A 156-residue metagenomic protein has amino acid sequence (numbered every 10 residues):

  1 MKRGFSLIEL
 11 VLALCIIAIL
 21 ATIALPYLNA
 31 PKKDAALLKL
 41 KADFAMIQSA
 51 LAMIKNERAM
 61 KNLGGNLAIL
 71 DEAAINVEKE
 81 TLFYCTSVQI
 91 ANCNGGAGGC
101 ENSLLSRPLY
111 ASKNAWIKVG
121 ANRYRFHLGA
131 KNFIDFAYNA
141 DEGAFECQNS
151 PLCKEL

Functional and structural regions predicted by a protein language model:
M1-L28, K32: N-terminal single-pass transmembrane signal-anchor helix
K33-N62: Membrane-proximal N-terminal amphipathic helix
L51-C93: Short, glycine/small-hydrophobic-rich surface segments
A73-I75, K113-V119, D135-Y138: Short, exposed beta-strand/loop patches in secreted or surface proteins that constitute
E80, C100-S112: Extracellular or exported targeting regions of proteins
G120-L156: Short, surface-exposed interaction loops/tails
